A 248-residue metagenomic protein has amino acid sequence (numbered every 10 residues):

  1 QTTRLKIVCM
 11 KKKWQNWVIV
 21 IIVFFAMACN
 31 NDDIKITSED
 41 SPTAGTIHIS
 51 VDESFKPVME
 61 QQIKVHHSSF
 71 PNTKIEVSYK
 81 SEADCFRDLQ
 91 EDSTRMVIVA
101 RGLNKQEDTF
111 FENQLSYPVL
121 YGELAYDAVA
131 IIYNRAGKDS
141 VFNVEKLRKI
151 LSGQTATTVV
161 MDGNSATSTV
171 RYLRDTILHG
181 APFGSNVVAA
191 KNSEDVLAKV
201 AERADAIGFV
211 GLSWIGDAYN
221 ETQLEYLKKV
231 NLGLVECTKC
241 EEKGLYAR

Functional and structural regions predicted by a protein language model:
Q1-I49: Bacterial Sec-dependent N-terminal signal peptides
I22, T109, N220-T222: Short amphipathic alpha-helical segments
C29-F70, Q90, G122-A125, Y133-R248: Exported/periplasmic ABC-transporter solute-binding proteins
V51-D52, S81, C85: Glycine-centered small-residue hotspots that permit tight backbone geometry or close packing
K74-E82: A short beta-strand-loop structural module common to alpha/beta enzyme folds
A83-Q114, A218: Pocket-flanking alpha-helical
S116-L120: Periplasmic N-terminal soluble interaction domains immediately after the signal peptide in Gram-negative
A130: Basic (Lys/Arg-enriched) interaction patch that binds polyanionic ligands
